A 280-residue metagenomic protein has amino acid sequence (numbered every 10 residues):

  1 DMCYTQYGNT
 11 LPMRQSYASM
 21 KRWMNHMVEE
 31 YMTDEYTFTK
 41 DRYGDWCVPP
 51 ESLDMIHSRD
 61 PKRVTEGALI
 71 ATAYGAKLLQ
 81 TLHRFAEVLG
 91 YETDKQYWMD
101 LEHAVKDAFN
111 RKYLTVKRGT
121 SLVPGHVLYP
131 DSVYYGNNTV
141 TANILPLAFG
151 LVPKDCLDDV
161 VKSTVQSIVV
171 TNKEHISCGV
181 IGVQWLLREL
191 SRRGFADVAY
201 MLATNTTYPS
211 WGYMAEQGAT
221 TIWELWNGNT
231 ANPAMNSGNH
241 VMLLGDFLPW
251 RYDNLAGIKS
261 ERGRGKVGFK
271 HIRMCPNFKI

Functional and structural regions predicted by a protein language model:
D1-P12, Y74-E92, I144-D155, Q184-G194 (+1 more regions): Well-ordered alpha-helical scaffold segments within catalytic/enzyme domains
M2, Q15, S19-H26, I70 (+11 more regions): Extracytoplasmic/secreted proteins, especially bacterial periplasmic and envelope-associated proteins
T5-A71, V88-L145, D155, V267-F269 (+1 more regions): Active-site acid/base region of carbohydrate-active enzymes
Q6, M13, T65-T72, M99 (+5 more regions): Hydrophobic alpha-helical scaffolding
T10, W23-H26, E30, T81 (+7 more regions): Structured segments of extracytoplasmic/periplasmic soluble domains in secreted or envelope-associated proteins
L11-K21, G90, C156-V169, Y200-T207 (+1 more regions): Short alpha-helical "patches" and their helix-cap loops
M99, D197-I280: Non-catalytic C-terminal accessory modules of carbohydrate-active enzymes
V116, Y134-S237: Extracellular polysaccharide-recognition and catalytic grooves
